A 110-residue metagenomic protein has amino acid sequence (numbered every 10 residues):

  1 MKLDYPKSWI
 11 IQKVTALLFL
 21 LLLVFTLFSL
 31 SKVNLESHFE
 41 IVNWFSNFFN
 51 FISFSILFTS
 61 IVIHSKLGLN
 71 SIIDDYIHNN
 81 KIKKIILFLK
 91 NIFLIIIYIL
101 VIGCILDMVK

Functional and structural regions predicted by a protein language model:
M1-K110: Membrane-embedded alpha-helical bundles that constitute the cytochrome b-like, heme-associated redox core of multi-pass
